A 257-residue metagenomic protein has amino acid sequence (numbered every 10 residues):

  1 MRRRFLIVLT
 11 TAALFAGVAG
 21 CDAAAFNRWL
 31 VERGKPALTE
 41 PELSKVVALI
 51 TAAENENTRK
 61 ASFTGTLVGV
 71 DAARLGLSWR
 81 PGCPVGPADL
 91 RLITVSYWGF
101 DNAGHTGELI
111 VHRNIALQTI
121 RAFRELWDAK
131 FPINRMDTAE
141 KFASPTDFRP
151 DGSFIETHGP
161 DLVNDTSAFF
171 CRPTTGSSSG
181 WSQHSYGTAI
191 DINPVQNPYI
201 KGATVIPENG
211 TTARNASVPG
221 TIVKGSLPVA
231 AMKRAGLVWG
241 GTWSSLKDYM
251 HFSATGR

Functional and structural regions predicted by a protein language model:
M1-A25: Secretory targeting and sorting signals
A12-L14, P84-G86, W181-Q183, W243: Sterically constrained small-residue positions within well-ordered secondary structures of folded domains
C21-A103: N-terminal module-boundary/linker segments of secreted carbohydrate-active enzymes
N27-V31, P36-E40, V47, T174-R257: Catalytic cores and adjacent binding grooves of peptidoglycan-active enzymes
E54-A61, G69-P81, D89, R113-D128 (+2 more regions): Active-site-adjacent structural elements in enzyme catalytic domains
V85-G159: Active-site acidic/histidine clusters and adjacent loop/turn architecture that either coordinate catalytic ions
S96, A103-H105, G152-F170, D191-S217: Short, conserved helix/loop micro-motifs enriched in His/Cys and acidic residues
K141, P145-G180, K233-V238: Conserved short secondary-structure elements within globular domains
